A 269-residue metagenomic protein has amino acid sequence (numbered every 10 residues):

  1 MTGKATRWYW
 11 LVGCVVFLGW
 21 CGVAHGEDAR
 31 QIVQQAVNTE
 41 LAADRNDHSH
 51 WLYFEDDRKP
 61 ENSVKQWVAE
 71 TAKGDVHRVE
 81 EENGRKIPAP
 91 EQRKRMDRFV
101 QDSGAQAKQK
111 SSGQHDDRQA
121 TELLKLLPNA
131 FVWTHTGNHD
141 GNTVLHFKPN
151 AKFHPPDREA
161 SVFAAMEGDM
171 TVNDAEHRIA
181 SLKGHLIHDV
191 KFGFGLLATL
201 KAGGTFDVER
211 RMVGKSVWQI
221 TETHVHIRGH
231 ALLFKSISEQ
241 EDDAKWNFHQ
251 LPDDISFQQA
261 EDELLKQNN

Functional and structural regions predicted by a protein language model:
M1-T2, G26: Initiator methionine at the very start of the polypeptide chain
T2-V12: Bacterial N-terminal signal peptides that target proteins for export
L11-W20: Bacterial N-terminal signal peptides
W20-G26: Sec/Tat signal peptide C-region and signal peptidase I cleavage site
G26-E167, A175-A180, H185-G203, E209-G214 (+1 more regions): Structured extracytoplasmic
V217-Q219: Substrate-binding/catalytic groove segments of enzymes that remodel or degrade extracellular structural polymers
E222-H224: M16 family metallopeptidases and their MPP-like homologs
